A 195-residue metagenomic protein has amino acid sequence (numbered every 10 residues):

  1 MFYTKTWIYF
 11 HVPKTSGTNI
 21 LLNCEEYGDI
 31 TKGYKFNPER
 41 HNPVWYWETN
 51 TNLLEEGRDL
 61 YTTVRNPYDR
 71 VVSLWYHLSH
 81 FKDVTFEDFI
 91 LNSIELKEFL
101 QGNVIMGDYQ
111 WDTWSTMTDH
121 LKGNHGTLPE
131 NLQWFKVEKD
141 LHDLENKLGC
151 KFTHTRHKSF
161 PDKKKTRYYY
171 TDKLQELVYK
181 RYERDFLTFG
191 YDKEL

Functional and structural regions predicted by a protein language model:
M1-L195: Membrane-interface amphipathic segments in extracytoplasmic regions
